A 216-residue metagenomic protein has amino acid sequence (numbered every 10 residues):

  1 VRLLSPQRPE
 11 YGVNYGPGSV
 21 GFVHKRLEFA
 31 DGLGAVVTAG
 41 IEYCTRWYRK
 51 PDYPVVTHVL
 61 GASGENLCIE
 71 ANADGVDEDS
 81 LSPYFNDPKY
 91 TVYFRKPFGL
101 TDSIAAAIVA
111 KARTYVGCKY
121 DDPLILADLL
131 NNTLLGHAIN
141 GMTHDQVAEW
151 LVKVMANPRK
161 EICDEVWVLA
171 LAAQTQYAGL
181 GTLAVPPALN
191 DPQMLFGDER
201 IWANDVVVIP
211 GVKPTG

Functional and structural regions predicted by a protein language model:
V1-G216: Cysteine-nucleophile amide-bond enzymes
